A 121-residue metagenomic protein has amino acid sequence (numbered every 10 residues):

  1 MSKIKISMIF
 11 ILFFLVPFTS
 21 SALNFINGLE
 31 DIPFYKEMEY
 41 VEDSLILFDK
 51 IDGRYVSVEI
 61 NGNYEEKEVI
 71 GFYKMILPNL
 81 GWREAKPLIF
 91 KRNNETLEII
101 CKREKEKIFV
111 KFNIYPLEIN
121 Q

Functional and structural regions predicted by a protein language model:
M1-M8: Bacterial N-terminal signal peptides that target proteins for export
S2, S21-Q121: An acidic-aromatic pocket/loop used at catalytic or ligand-binding sites
L12-F14: Repetitive helical segments and hydrophobic/amphipathic motifs
V16-T19: N-terminal signal peptide c-region/cleavage motif recognized by signal peptidases
